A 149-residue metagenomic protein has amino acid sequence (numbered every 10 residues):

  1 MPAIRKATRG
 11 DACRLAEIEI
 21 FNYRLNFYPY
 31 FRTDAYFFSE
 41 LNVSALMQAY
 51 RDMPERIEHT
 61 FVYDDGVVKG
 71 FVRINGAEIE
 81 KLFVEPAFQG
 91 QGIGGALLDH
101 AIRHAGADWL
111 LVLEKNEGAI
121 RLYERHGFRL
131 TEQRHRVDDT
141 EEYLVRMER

Functional and structural regions predicted by a protein language model:
A3-E17: A short beta-loop-alpha structural element at the N-terminal edge of CoA-dependent acyl/N-acetyltransferase catalytic
I20-A49: Conserved GNAT-fold acetyl-CoA-binding loop/helix
I57-G70: Conserved beta-hairpin
E78-Q89, V112-L113: A short, internal acetyl-CoA/4′-phosphopantetheine-binding micro-motif in the GNAT/acyltransferase core
G90-R103, R121, R125: Conserved acetyl-CoA-binding loop-helix of GNAT-fold acetyltransferases
R103-K115: Conserved GNAT acetyl-CoA-binding A-motif
L111-L113, R129-R146: Conserved catalytic-core motifs of GNAT/GCN5-like acyltransferases
